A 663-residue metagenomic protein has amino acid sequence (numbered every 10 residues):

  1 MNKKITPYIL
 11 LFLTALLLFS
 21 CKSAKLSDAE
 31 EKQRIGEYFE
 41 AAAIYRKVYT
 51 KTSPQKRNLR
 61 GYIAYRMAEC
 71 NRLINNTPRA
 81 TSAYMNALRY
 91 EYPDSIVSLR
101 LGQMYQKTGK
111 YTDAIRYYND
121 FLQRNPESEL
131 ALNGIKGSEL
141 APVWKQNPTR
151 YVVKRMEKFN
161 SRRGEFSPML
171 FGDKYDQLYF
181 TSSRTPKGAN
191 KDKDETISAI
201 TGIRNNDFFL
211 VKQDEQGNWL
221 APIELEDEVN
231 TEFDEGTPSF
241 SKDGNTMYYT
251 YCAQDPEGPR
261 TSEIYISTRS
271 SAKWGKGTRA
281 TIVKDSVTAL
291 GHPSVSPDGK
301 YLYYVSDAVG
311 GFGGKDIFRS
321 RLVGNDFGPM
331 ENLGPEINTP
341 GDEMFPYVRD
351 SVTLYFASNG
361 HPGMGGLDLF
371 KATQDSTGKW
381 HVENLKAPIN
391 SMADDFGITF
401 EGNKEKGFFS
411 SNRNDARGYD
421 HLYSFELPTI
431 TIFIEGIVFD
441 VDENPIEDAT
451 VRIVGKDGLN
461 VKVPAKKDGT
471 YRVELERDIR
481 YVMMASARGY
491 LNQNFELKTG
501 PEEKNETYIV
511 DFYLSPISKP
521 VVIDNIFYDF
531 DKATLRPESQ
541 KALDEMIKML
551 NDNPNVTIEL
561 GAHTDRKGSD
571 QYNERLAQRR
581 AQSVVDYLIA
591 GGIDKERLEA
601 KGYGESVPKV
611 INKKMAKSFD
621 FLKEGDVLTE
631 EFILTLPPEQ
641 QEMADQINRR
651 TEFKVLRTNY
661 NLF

Functional and structural regions predicted by a protein language model:
A29, I432-V441, G469, F512: A short, amphipathic beta-strand motif
I35, F39, P93, R100 (+5 more regions): Short, conserved micro-motifs composed of acidic
A41, G314, D442-K456: Short, ordered, surface-exposed loop/turn motifs in non-cytosolic proteins
S358, P362-G365, H563-F663: Periplasmic OmpA-like peptidoglycan-binding domain that tethers envelope proteins to the cell wall
G455-T470: Short, acidic Ser/Thr/Gly-rich low-complexity loop/linker segments typical of extracellular and cell-surface proteins
I479-Y490: A short, solvent-exposed beta-strand micro-motif common in secreted/extracellular proteins
P516-V556, T564-Q571, E639-T658: Short, solvent-exposed beta-strand/turn patches at coil↔beta or beta↔helix junctions that act as interaction loops
